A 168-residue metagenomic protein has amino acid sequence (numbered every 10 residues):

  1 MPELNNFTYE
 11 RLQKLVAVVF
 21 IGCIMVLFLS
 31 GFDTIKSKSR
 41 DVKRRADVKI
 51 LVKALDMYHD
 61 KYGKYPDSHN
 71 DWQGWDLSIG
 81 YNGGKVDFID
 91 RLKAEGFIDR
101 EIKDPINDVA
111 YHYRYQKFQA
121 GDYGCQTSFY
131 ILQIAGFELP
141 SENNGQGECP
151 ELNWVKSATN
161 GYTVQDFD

Functional and structural regions predicted by a protein language model:
M1-F7: N-terminal Lys/Arg-rich, disordered targeting/topogenic segments
P2, Y123-D168: Short, surface-exposed interaction loops/tails
Y9-A46: Amphipathic alpha-helical segments typified by the pilin-like N-terminal helix that continues immediately C-terminal
F32-I35, D47-Y65: N-terminal alpha-helical signal peptides/signal-anchor transmembrane segments
D56, D60-G136: Extracellular/periplasmic head regions of type IV pilus-like filament subunits
